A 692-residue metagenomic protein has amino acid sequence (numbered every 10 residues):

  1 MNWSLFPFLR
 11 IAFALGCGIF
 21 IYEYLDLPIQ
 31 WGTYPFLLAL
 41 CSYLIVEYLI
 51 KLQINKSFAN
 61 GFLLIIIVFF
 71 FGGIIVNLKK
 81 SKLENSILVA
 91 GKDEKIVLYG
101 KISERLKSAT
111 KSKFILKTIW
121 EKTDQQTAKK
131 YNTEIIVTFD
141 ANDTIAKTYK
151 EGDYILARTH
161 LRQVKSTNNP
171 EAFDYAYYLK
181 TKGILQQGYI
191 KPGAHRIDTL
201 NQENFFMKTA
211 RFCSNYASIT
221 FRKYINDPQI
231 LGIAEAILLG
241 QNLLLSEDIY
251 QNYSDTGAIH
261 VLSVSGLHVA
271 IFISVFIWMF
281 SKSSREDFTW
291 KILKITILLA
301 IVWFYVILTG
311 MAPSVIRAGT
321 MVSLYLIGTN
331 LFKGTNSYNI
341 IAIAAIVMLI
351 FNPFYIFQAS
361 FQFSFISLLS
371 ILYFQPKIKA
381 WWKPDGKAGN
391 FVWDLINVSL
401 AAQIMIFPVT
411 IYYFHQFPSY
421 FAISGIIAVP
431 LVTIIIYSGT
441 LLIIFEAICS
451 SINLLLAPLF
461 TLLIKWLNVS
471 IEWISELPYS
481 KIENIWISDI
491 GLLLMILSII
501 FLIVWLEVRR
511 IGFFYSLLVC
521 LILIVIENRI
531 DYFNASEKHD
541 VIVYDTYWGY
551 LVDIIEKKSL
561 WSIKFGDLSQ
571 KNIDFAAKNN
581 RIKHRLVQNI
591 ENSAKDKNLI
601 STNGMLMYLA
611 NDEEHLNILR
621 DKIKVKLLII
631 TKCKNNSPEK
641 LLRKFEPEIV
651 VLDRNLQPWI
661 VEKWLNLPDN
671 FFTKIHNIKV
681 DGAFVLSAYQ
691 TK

Functional and structural regions predicted by a protein language model:
M1-I87, D93, R317, D489: N-terminal leader/targeting segments
M1-L25, G328-T329, Y437, L441-W473: Hydrophobic alpha-helical segments
N2, Q53-H260, N589-I590, A594-K595 (+5 more regions): Membrane-interface helix/helix-cap signal primarily in integral membrane proteins
W3-F6, R10, A14, G18 (+5 more regions): Hydrophobic alpha-helical transmembrane segments in multi-pass membrane proteins
G18, G100, T159, I237 (+8 more regions): Divalent metal-coordination and catalytic microenvironments
I145-K147, Y154, R158-H160, K387 (+1 more regions): Non-globular, low-confidence helical/coil segments that flank catalytic cores
I219-R222, A236, Q251, Y325-T329 (+5 more regions): Short amphipathic alpha-helical coupling elements at transmembrane boundaries
I411-L454: Hydrophobic alpha-helical transmembrane segments of integral membrane proteins
